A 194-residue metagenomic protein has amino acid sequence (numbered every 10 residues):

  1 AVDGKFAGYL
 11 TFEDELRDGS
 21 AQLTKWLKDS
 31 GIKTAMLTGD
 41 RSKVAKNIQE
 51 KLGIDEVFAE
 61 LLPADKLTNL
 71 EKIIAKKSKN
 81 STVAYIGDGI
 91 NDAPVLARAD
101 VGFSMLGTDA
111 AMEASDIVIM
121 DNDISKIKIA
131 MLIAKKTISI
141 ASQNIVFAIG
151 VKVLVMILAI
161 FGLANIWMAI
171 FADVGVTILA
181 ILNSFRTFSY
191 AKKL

Functional and structural regions predicted by a protein language model:
V2-Q143, V151: Conserved ATP-binding TGD loop and adjacent catalytic N/P-domain core of P-type ATPases
L62, A164-N165: General structural signal for secondary-structure boundaries
L70, L96, D100, I160 (+2 more regions): Short, function-defining helix-loop hinge/capping sites that tune catalysis or transport
M120, R186-L194: A cytosolic-side transmembrane-helix exit/cap motif
S142-A164, I170-T187: Alpha-helical transmembrane segments of multi-pass membrane proteins, especially the membrane-embedded transport
